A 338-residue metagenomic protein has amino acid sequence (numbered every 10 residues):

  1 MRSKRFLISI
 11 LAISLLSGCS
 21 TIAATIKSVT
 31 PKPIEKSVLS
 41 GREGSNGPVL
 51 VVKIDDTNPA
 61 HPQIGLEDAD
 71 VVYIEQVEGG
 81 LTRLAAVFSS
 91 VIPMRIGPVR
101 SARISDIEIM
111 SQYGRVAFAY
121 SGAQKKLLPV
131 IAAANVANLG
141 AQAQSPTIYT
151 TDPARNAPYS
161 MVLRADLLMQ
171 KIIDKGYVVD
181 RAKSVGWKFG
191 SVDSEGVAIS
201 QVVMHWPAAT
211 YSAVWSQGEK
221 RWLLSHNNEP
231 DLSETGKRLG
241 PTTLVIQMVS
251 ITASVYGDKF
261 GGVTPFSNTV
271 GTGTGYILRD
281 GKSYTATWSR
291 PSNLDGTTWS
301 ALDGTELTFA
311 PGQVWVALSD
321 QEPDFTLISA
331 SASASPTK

Functional and structural regions predicted by a protein language model:
M1-S17: Sec-dependent bacterial lipoprotein signal peptides
S20-I22: Bacterial signal peptide processing site
I26-V71, E78-K338: A surface/extracellular/periplasmic glyco- and lipid-processing/surface-interacting theme
